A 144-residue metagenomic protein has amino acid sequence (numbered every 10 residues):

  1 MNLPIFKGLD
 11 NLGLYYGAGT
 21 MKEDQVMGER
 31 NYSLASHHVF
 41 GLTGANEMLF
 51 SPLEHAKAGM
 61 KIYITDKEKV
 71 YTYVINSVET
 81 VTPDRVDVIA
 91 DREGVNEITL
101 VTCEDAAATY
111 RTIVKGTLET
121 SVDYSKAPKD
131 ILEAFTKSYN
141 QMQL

Functional and structural regions predicted by a protein language model:
M1-K69, Y73-L144: Solvent-exposed, non-transmembrane regions of membrane-associated and secreted proteins
